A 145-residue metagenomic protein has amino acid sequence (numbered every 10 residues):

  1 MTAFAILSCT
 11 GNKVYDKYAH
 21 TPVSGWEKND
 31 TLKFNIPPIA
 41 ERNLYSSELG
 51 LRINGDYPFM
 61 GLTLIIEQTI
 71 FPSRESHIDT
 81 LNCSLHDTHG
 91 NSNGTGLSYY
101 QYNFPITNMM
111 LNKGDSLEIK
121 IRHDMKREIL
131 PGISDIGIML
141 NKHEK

Functional and structural regions predicted by a protein language model:
A5-S8: C-terminal motif of bacterial Sec signal peptides marking the signal peptidase cleavage site
T10-K13: Bacterial signal peptide processing site
D30-F59: Post-signal-peptide N-terminal segment of Sec-exported extracytoplasmic proteins
E41-L49, N108-K126: Noncatalytic modules at the cell exterior or secretory-pathway interfaces, chiefly beta-strand-rich lectin/adhesion
I53-D56, Q101-F104, H123-I133: Short acidic/polar inter-strand loop motif in beta-rich domains
P58-I65, G132-S134: Short coil-to-beta strand junction motifs in C2/discoidin
L81-M110: An anionic, turn-rich surface loop/hairpin at beta-sheet edges that serves as a generic interaction/coordination patch
I129-K145: C-terminal interaction-tip segments
